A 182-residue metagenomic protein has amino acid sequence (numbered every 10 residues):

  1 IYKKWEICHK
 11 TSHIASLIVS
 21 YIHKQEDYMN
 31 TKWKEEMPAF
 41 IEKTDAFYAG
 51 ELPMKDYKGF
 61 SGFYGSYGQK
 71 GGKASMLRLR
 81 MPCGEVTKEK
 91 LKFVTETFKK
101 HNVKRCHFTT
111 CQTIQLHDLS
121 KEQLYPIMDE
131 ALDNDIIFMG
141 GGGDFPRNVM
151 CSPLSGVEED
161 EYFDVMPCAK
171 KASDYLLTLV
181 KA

Functional and structural regions predicted by a protein language model:
K10-L77, E89-H101: Iron-sulfur (Fe-S) cluster-binding modules
A49-L52, A74-A182: Small-residue-enriched alpha-helical segments and adjacent helix-cap loops that form tight helix-helix packing
